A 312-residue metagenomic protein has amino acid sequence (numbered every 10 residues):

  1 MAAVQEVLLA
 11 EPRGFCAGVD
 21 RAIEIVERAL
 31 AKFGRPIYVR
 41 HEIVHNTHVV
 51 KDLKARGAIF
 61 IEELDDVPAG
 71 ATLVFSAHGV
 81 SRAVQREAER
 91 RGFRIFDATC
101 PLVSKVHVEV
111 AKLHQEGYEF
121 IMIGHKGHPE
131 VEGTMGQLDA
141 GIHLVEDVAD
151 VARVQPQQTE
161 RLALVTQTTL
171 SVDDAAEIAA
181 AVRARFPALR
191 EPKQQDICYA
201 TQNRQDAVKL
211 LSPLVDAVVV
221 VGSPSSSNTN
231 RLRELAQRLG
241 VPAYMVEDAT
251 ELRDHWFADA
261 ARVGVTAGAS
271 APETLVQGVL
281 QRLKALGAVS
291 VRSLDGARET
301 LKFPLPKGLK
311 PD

Functional and structural regions predicted by a protein language model:
M1-A267, E273-D312: The feature marks the mature, well-folded catalytic cores of soluble enzymes
